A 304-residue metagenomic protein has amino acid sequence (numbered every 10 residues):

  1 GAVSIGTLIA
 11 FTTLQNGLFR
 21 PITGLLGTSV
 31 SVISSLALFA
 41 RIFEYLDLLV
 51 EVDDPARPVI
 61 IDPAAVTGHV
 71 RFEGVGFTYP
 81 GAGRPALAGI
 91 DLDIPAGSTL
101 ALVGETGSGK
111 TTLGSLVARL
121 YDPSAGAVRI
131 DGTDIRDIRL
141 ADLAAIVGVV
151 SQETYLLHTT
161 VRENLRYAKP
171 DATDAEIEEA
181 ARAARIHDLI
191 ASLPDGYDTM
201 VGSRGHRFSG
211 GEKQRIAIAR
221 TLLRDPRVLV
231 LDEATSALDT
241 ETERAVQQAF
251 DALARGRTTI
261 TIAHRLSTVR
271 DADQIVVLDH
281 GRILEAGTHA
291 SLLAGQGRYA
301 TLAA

Functional and structural regions predicted by a protein language model:
G1-I9, I22, V32: A hydrophobic transmembrane-helix motif
L18-D47: Cytosolic ends of transmembrane helices, especially the final helix of ABC transmembrane type-1 domains
S31-S34, L48-E51, T78-A82: An intracellular "coupling" helix at the cytosolic face of ABC transporter transmembrane type-1 domains
E44, E51, R166: Conserved E/DxxT/N motif and adjacent residues on the DHp alpha2 helix of HisKA-family sensor histidine kinases
D47-D53, D188-S192: Proline-centered turn/helix-capping motifs that create local helix->coil transitions or kinks
E51-A65: Pre-NBD coupling/linker segments of ABC/ABC-like ATPases
P63-A304: ABC-type nucleotide-binding domain
